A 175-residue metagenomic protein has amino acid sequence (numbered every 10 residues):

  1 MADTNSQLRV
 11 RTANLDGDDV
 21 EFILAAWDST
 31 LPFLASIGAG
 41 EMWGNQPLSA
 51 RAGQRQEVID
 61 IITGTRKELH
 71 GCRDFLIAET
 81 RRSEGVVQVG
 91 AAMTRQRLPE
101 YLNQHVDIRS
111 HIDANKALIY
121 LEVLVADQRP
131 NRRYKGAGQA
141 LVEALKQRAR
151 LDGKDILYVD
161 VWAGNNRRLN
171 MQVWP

Functional and structural regions predicted by a protein language model:
M1-D18, Q104-S110: Eukaryotic N-terminal low-complexity, Ser/Thr- and Lys/Arg-rich leader segments that predominantly function as
Q7-I37: A short beta-loop-alpha structural element at the N-terminal edge of CoA-dependent acyl/N-acetyltransferase catalytic
L31-T65: Conserved GNAT-fold acetyl-CoA-binding loop/helix
I59-A92, Q96-L98: Conserved beta-hairpin
S83-G136: Conserved acyl-donor/pantetheine-binding loop and adjacent beta-alpha core of acyl/acetyltransferases and related
A126, R132-A149, V173-W174: Conserved acetyl-CoA-binding loop-helix of GNAT-fold acetyltransferases
A126-Q128, V159-N170: Conserved beta-strand-loop-alpha-helix junction that forms the acyl-donor binding cleft
A149-A163: Conserved GNAT acetyl-CoA-binding A-motif
